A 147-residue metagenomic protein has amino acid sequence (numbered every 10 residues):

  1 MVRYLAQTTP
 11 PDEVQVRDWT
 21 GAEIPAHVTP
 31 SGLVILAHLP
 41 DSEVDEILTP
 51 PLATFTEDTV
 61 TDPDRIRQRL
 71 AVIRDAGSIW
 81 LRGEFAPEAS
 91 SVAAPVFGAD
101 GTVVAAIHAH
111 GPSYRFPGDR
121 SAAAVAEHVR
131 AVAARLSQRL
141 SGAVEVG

Functional and structural regions predicted by a protein language model:
M1-P50: Amphipathic alpha-helical effector-binding/dimerization core of metabolite-sensing transcriptional regulators
V2, S91, T102-A106: Structural motif
Q7-T9, E84, H108: Short clusters of small/polar residues that mark proteolytic maturation junctions
W19-A22, A26, T61, F116 (+1 more regions): Residues at secondary-structure transition points
L48-A93, A131, R135, R139: Short, basic/aromatic recognition patches
A76, P87-E88, V104-G147: Juxtadomain coupling helices with adjacent low-complexity linkers
V96-A99: Sensor-regulatory modules in signal-transduction proteins
